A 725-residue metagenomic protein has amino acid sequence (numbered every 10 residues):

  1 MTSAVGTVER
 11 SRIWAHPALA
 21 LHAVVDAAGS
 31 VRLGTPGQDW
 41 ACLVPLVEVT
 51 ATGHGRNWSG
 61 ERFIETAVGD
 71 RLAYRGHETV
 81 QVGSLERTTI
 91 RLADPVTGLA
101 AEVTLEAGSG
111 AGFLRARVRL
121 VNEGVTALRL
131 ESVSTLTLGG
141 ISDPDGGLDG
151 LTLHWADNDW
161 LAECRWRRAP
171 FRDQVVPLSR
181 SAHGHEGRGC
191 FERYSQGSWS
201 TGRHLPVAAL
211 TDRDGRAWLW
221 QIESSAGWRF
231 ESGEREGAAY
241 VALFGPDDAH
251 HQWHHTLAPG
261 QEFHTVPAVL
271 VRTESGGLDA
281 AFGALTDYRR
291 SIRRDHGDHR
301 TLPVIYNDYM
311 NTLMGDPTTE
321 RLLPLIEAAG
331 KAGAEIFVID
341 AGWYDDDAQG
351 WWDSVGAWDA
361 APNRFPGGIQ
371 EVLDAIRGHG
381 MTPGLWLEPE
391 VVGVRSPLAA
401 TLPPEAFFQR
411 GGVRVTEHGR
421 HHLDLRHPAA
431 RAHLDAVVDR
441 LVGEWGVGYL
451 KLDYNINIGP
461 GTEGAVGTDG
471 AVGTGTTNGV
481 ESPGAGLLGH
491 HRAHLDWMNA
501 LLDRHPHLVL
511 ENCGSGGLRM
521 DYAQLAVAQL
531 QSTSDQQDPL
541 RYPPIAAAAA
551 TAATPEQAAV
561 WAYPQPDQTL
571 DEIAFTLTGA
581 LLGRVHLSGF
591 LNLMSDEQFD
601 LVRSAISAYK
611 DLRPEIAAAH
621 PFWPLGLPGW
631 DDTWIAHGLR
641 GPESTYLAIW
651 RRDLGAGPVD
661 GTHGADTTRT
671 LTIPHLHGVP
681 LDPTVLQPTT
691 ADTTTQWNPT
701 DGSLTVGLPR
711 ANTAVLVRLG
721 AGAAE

Functional and structural regions predicted by a protein language model:
S3-E234, H251, T684-T695: Polysaccharide-binding surfaces and accessory modules of carbohydrate-active proteins
P17-L19, A28, P36, G475-T477 (+1 more regions): Active-site-proximal substrate-binding groove within the catalytic cores of carbohydrate-active enzymes
V118, G260, Y306, F337 (+6 more regions): Conserved, mostly hydrophobic/aromatic
G237-A238, D345-L398, A500-D503, H507: Acidic/aromatic-lined carbohydrate-recognition and catalytic surfaces of CAZymes acting on diverse glycans
H255-E274, L647, N712-L719: Short Pro-Gly-centered flexible turn/kink motifs
T301-P303, M310-D316, A361-P362, P389-R440 (+1 more regions): Active-site-adjacent "subsite" loops/lids of carbohydrate-active enzymes
V304-D308, I339, P383-L387, L450-L452 (+2 more regions): Hydrophobic faces of well-ordered beta-strands that scaffold small-molecule active sites in alpha/beta enzyme cores
R321-Y344: Catalytic domains of carbohydrate-active enzymes, especially glycoside hydrolases
